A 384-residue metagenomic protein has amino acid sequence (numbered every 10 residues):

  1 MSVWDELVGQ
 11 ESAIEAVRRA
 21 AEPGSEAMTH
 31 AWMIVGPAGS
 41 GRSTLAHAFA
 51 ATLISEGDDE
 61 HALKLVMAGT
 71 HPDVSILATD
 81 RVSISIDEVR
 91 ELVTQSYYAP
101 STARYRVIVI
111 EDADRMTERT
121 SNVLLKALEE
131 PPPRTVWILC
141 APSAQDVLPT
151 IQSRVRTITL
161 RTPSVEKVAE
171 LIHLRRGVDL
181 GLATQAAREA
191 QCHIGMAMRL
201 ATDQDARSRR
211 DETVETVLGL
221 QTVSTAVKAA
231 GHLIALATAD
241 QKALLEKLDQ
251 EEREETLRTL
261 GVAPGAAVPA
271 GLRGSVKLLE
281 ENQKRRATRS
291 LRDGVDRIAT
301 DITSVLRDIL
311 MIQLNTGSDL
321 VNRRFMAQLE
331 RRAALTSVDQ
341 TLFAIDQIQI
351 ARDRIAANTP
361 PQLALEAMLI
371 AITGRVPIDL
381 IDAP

Functional and structural regions predicted by a protein language model:
M1-T52, E56-L65, R134, P142-I298 (+2 more regions): Charged, glycine-rich active-site and insertion segments that engage polyanionic ligands
R18-P23, I86-V107, R115, R119-K126: Conserved alpha-helical scaffold flanking the Walker A/P-loop in AAA+ ATPase domains
A27-T29, M67-P72, S101-R104, P131-R134: Short loop/turn elements that form and flank the Walker-type P-loop nucleotide-binding site in RecA-like NTPase cores
E60-S85, Q145-V147: AAA+/P-loop NTPase substrate/partner-engagement loops
D80-D87, A113, T157-I158: Flexible beta-alpha connector loops of hexameric P-loop NTPases
Y97-A99, N122-L139, P149: Conserved catalytic/switch belt of AAA+ P-loop NTPases
V107-V109, I138: Structural motif
D112-M116, A144: Conserved Walker B
